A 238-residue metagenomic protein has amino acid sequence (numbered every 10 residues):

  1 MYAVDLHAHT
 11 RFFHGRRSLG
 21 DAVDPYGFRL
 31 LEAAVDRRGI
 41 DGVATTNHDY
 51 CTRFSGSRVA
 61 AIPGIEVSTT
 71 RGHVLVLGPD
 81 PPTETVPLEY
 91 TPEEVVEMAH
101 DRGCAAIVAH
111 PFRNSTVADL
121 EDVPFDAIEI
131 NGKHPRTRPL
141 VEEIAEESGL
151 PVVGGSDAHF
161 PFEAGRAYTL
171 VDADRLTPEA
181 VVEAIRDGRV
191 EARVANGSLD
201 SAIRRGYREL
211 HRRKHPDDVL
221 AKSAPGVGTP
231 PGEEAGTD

Functional and structural regions predicted by a protein language model:
M1-R71, N114, D122, F162: An N-terminally biased module of ancient metal coordination in phosphate/nucleic-acid-related enzymes
H7, N47, A61, V76 (+4 more regions): Divalent metal-coordination and catalytic microenvironments
F12-G20, P79-L170, L176, A180 (+2 more regions): Domain-core and long-helix interface of multi-subunit machines
G42, A60, V74, A105-I107 (+1 more regions): Structural motif
H48, D174-R175: Active-site neighborhood of divalent metal-dependent phosphoester/pyrophosphate hydrolases
R71-G78: Short, basic/glycine-rich phosphate-binding loops at helix/coil junctions that contact nucleotide phosphates
V181-D187: Acidic, PIN/NYN-like endoribonuclease modules and their adjacent C-terminal/linker elements
D217-D238: Terminal accessory/targeting
